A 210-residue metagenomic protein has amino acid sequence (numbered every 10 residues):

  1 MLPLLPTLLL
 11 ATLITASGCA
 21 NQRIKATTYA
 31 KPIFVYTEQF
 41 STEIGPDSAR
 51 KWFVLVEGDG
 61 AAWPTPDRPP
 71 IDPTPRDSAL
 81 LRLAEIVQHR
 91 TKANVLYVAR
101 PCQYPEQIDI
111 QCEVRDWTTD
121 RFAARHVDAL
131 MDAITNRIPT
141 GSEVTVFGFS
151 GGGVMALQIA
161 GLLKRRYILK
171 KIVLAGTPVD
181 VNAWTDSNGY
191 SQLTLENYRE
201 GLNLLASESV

Functional and structural regions predicted by a protein language model:
A20-T42: N-terminal cap/lid segment of alpha/beta-hydrolase-fold proteins
P46-A99, Y104-P105: Short, surface-exposed "cap/lid" segments of acyl-processing enzymes
D109-I138: Alpha/beta-hydrolase active-site loop
F147-G152, A156: Gly/Ala-rich beta-loop-alpha elbow adjacent to hydrolase catalytic centers
Q158-K170: Conserved hydrolase catalytic core segment
V173-N182: Active-site nucleophile loop of the alpha/beta-hydrolase fold
V181-V210: The feature captures the conserved acid-bearing segment of alpha/beta-hydrolase catalytic domains
